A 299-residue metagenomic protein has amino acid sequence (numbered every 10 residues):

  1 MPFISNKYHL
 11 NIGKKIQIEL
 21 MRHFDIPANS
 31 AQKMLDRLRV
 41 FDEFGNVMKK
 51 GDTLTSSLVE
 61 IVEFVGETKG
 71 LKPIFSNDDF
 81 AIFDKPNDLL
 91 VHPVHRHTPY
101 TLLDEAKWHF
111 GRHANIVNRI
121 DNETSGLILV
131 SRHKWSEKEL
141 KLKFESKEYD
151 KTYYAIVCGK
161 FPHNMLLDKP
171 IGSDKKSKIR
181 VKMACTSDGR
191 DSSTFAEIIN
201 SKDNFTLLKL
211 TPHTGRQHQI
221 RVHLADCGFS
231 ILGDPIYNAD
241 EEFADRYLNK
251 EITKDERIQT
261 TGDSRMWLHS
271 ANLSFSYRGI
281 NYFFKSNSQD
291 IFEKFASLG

Functional and structural regions predicted by a protein language model:
M1-K176, R180, S187, S201 (+1 more regions): RNA pseudouridine synthases
M1-K33, H223-G299: Pseudouridine synthases involved in rRNA/tRNA modification
G66, A184-T194, W267-L268, S288-D290: Short coil-to-beta-strand transition motifs
L140, R216-L224: Short beta-strand segments enriched for Tyr within beta-sheet-rich domains, predominantly fibronectin type III
Y153, M165, K169, S192-T194 (+3 more regions): Short beta-strand segments
K176-R180, D191, I252-I258: Short Pro/Gly-enriched beta-strand edge/turn motifs at strand-loop
E197, T211: Polynucleotide-recognition surfaces of large bacterial nucleic-acid defense/processing enzymes
D203-N204, L208-L210: Short histidine-centered loop motifs in beta-beta connectors
